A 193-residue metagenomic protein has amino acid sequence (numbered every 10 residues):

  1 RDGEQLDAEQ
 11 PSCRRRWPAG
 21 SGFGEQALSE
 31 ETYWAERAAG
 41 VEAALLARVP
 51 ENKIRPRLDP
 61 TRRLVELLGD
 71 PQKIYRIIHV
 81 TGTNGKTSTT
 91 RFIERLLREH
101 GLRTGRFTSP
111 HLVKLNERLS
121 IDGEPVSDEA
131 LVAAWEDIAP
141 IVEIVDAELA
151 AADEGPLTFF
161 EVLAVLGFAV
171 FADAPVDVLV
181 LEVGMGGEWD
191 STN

Functional and structural regions predicted by a protein language model:
R1-D2, A174: Short N-terminal alpha-helical targeting/association segments
G3-E4, Q10-P11, W17, G22-N84 (+2 more regions): N-terminal leader/targeting and accessory segments in enzymes
Q5-S12, L149, N193: Low-complexity, compositionally biased segments
Y33, R37, N52, T61-K73 (+1 more regions): ATP-dependent carboxylate-amine ligase catalytic core
